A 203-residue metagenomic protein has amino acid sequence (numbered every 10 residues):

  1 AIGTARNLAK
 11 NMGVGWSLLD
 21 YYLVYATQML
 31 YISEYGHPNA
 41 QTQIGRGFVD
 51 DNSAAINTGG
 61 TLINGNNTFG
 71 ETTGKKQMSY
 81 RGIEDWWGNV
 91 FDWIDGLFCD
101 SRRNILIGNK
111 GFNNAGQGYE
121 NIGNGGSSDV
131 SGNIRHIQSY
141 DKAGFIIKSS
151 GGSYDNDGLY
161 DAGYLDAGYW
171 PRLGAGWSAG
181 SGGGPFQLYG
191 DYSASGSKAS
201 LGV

Functional and structural regions predicted by a protein language model:
A1-W86, V90: Short aromatic-cysteine micro-motif
I2-G3, N7, V14-G15, L19 (+2 more regions): Disulfide-stabilized, aromatic/cysteine-rich ligand-recognition loop
N52-A54, G59, W87, F91 (+4 more regions): Intrinsic disorder/low-complexity detector
